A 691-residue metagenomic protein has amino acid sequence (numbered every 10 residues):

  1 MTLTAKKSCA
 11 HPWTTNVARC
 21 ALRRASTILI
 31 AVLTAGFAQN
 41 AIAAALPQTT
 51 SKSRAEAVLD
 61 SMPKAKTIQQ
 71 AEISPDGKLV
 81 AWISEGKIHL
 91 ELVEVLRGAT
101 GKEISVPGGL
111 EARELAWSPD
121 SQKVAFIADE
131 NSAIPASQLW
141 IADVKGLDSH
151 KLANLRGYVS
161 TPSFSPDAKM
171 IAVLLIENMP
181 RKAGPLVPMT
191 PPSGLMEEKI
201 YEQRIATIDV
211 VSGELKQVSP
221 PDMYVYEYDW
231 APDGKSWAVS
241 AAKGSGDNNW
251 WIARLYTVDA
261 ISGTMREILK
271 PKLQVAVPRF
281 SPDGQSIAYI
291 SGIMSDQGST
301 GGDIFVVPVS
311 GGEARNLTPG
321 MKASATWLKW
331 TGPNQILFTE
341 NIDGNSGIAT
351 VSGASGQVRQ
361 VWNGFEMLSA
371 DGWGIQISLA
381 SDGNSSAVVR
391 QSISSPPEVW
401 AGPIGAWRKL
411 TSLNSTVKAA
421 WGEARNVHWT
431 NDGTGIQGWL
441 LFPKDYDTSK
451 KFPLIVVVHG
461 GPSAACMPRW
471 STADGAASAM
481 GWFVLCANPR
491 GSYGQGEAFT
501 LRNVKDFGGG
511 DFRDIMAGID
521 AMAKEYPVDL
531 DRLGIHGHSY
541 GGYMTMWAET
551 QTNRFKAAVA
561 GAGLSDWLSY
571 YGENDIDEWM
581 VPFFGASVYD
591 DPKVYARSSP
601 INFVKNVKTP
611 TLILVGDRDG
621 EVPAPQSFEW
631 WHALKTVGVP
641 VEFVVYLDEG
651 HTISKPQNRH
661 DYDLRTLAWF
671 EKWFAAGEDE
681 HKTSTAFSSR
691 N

Functional and structural regions predicted by a protein language model:
D60-I88: Beta-strand-rich domains and repeat architectures in extracellular enzymes and scaffolds, especially beta-propellers
Q69, A172-L174, R181-A183, E198-I205 (+6 more regions): Non-catalytic accessory segments flanking enzyme active sites
P75-D76, P119-D120, P166-D167, P232-D233 (+3 more regions): Residue-level detector of Asp-centered blade-edge/turn motifs that repeat once per structural unit in beta-propeller
G77-V80, V124, A168-I171, W237-A238 (+3 more regions): Hydrophobic beta-strand positions that form the internal "hydrophobic ladder" of WD40/Gbeta-like beta-propeller blades
S84-L90, V106-A112, A125-W140, N154-S160 (+10 more regions): A flexible loop/linker signature enriched in serine peptidases of the S9 family
E94-G98, D143-L147, D209-G213, D259-G263 (+3 more regions): Short loop/turn segments that connect beta-strands within beta-propeller blades
G405, T411-D531, H536-S539, S569-P582: Cap/lid segment of the alpha/beta-hydrolase catalytic domain
C486-N691: Active-site-proximal cap/loop segments of hydrolase catalytic domains
